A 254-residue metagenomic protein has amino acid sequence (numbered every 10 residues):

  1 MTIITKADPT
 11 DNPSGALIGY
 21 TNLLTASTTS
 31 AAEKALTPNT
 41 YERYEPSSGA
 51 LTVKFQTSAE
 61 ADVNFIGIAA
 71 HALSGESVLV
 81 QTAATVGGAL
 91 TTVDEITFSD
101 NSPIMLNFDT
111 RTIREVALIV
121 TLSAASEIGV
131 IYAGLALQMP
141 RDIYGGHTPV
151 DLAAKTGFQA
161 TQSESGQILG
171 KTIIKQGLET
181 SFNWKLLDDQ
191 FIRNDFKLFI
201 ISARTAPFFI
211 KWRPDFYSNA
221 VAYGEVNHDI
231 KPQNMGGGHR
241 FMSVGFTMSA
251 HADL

Functional and structural regions predicted by a protein language model:
M1-L51, Q56-A61, F65-S77, V86 (+1 more regions): Extracellular/virion structural assembly segments
L79-Q81: Beta-strand signatures of extracellular beta-sandwich domains
G88-L90: Recognizes extended acidic, P/S/T-rich segments that occur within or adjacent to Ig-like beta-sandwich modules
